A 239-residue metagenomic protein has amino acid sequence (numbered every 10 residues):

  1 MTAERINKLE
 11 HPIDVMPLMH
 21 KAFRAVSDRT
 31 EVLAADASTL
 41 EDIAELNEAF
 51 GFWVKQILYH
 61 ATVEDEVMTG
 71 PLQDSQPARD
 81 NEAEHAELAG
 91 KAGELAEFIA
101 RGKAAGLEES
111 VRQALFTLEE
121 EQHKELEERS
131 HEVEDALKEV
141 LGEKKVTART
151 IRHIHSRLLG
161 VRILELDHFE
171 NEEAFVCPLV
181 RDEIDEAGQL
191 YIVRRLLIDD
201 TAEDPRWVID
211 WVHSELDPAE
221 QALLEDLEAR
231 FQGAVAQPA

Functional and structural regions predicted by a protein language model:
M1-A239: Small-residue-biased structural context
